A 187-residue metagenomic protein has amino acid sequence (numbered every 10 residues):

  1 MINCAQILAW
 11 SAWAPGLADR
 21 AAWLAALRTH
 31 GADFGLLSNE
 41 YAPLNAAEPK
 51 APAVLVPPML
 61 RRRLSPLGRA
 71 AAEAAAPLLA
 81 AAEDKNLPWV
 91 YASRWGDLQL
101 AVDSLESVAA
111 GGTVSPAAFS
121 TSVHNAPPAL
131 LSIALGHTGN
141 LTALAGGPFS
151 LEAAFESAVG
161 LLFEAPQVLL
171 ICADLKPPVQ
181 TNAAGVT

Functional and structural regions predicted by a protein language model:
M1-A118, V123-T142, F149-E152, G160-P166 (+1 more regions): Conserved "HGTGT" condensation-loop signature of ketosynthase/thiolase-family condensing enzymes that catalyze
